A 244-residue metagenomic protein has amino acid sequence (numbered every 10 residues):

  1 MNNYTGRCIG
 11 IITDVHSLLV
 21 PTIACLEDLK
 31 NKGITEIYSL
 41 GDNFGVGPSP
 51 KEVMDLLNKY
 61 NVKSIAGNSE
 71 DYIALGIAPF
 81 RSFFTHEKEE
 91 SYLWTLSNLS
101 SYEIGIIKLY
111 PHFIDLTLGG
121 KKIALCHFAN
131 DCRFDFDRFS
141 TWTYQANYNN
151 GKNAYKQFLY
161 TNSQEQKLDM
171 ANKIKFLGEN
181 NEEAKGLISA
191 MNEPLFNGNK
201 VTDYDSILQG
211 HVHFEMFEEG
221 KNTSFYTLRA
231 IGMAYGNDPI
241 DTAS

Functional and structural regions predicted by a protein language model:
M1-V62: N-terminal active-site segment of His-dependent metallophosphoesterases
N2-G10, L116-A124, G220-F225: Beta-strand-turn-beta hairpins that frame and shape the catalytic cleft of phosphate-ester-processing enzymes
Y4, L29-G33, L118-G120, K200-D203: Glycine-rich phosphate-binding loop signature in dinucleotide/nucleotide-binding domains
I11-T13, I37-D42, V46, K63-N68 (+3 more regions): Active-site neighborhood of phospho(di)ester-bond hydrolases with catalytic His/Asp-centered motifs
H16-P21, G45-P48, S69-A74, I114 (+3 more regions): Active-site environment of divalent metal-dependent phosphoester hydrolases
T35-G41, E90, N172-E182: Short, basic, glycine/proline-bearing loop/turn elements
V53, Y60-L116, K122-I123, C132 (+2 more regions): Active-site neighborhood of divalent metal-dependent phosphoester bond hydrolases
D135, S140, N147-N153, N172-S244: Conserved beta-sheet core of the metallophosphoesterase superfamily
